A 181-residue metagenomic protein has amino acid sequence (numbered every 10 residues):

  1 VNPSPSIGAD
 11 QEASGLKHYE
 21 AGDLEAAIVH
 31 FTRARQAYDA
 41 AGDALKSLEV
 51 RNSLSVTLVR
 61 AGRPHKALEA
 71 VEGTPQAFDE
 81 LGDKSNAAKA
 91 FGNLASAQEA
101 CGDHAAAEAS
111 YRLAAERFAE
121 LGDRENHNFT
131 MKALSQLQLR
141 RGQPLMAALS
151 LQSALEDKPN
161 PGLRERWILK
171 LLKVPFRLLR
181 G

Functional and structural regions predicted by a protein language model:
N2, D39-D43, A77-D83, A119-D123 (+1 more regions): Short coil/turn linkers that connect adjacent helices within long alpha-helical scaffolds, especially alpha-solenoid
A9-G22, V29, Q36, L45-R60 (+4 more regions): Conserved alpha-helical positions within TPR/SEL1-like repeat arrays
S55, S135-M146, K173-G181: Alpha-helical linker/edge segments of TPR/alpha-solenoid repeat scaffolds and analogous pre-/post-domain helices
A109-R112, E116, N128, K132-P161: TPR/TPR-like (Sel1-like) alpha-helical repeat modules
